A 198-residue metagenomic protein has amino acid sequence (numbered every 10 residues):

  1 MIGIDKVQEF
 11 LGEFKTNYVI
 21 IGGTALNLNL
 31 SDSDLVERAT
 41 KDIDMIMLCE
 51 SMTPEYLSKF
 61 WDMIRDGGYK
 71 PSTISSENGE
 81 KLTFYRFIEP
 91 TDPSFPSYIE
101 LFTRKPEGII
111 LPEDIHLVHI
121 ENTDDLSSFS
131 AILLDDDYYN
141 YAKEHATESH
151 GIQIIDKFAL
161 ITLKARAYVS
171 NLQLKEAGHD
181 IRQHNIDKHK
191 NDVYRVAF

Functional and structural regions predicted by a protein language model:
M1-F198: Compositionally biased terminal segments of proteins
